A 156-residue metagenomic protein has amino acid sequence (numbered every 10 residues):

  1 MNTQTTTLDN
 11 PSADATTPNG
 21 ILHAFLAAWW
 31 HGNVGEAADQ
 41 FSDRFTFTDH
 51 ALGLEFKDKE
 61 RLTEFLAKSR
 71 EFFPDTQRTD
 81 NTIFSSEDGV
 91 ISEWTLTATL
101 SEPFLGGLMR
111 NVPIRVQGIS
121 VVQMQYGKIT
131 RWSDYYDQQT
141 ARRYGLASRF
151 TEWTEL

Functional and structural regions predicted by a protein language model:
N2-L156: C-terminal and inter-domain tail/linker signature
